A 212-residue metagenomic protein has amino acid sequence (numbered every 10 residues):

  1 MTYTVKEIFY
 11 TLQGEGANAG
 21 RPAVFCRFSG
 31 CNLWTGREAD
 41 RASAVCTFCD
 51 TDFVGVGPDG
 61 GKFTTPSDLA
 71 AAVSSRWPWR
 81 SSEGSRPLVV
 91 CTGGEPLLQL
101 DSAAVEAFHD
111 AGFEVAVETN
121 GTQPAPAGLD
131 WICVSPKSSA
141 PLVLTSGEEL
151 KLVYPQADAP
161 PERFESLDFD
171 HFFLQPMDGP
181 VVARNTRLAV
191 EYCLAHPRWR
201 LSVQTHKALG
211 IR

Functional and structural regions predicted by a protein language model:
M1, P22-V24, V45, D130 (+2 more regions): A generic secondary-structure signal marking the coil-to-beta-strand transition
M1-Y3, E7-A23, F28-G30: S-adenosyl-L-methionine
Y3-K6, Y10, L33-L129: Conserved Radical SAM active-site core
T4, F25-R27, V90, C133 (+1 more regions): Conserved beta-strand segments that form the floor/walls of ligand-binding pockets within enzyme and binding domains
I8-E15, G57, G147, I211-R212: Surface-exposed loop/turn and secondary-structure junction residues enriched for glycine/proline
G16-N18, A39, E191: Generic marker of residues within folded, mature protein domains
E83-L88, P96-R212: Conserved AdoMet/S-adenosylmethionine-binding subsite of the radical SAM
